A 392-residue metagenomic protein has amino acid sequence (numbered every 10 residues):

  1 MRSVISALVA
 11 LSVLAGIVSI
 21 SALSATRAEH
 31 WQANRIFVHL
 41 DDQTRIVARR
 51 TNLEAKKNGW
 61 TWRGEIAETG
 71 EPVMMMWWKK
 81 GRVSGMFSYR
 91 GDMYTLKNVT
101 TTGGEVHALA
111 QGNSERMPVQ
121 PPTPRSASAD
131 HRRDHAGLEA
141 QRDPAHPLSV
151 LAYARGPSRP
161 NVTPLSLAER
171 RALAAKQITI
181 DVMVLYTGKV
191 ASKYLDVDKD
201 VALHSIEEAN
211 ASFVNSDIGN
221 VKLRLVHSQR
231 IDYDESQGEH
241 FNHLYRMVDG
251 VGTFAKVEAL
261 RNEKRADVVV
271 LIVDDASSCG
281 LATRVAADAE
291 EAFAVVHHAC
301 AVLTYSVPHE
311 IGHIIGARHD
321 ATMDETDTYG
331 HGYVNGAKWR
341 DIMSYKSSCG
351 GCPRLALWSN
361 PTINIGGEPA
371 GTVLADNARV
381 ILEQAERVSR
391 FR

Functional and structural regions predicted by a protein language model:
M1-V4: Positively charged n-region of N-terminal signal peptides that target proteins for export
A7-S19: Bacterial N-terminal signal peptides
A22-A28: Boundary at the C-terminal end of the N-terminal hydrophobic targeting segment
E29-L185, L203: Propeptide (latency) domains of metzincin metalloproteases
K80, Q177, R265, G336-R340: Short, solvent-exposed loop/turn segments at the edges of secondary structure
S114-A287: Fold-level signature of zinc-dependent metallopeptidase catalytic domains
V226-L244, E291-N364: The catalytic-center signature of Zn2+-dependent metalloproteases
P361-R392: A recurrent domain-boundary module in secreted/ectodomain proteins
